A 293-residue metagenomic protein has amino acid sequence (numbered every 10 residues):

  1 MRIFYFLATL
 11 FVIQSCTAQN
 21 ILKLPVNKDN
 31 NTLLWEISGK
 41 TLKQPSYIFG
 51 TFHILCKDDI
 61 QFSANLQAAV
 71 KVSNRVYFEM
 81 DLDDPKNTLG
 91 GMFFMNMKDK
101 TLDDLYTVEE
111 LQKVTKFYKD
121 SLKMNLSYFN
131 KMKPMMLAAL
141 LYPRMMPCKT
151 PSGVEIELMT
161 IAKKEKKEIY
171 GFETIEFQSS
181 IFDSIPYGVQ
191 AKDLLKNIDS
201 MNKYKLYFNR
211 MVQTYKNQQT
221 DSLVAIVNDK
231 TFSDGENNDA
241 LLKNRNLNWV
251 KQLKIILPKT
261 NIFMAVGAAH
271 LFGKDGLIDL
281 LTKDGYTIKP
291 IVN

Functional and structural regions predicted by a protein language model:
M1-P25: Bacterial Sec-dependent N-terminal signal peptides
F11, H53, A269-H270: Short, glycine/serine-rich, charged loops/turns that create anion-binding and catalytic segments at active sites
L22, L33-L241: Structured, acidic catalytic/metal-binding patches in enzyme active sites
N27-N30: A short catalytic or substrate-binding loop motif that flags glycine-/basic-rich loops and adjacent residues that bind
E236-N293: A cross-kingdom marker for long, charged
